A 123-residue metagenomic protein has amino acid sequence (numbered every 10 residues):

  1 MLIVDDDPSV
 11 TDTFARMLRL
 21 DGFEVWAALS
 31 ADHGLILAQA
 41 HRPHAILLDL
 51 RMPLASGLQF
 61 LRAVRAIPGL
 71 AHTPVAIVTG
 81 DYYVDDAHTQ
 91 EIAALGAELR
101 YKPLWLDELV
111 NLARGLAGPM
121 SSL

Functional and structural regions predicted by a protein language model:
P8-W26, A94-A97: Two-component/phosphorelay signaling modules centered on CheY-like receiver
A27-I36, G57: Helix N-cap/capping motif at the beta->alpha junctions
I36, L58-A71: Short amphipathic alpha-helix used as the core "switch/output" element in two-component signaling
R42-H44, G69-P74: His-Asp phosphorelay/catalytic-motif detector in bacterial-type signaling
D49: Active-site residues of response regulator receiver
M52: Receiver (REC) domain active-site loop signature in two-component systems and cognate sites in sensor histidine kinases
Q59, Y82-Y101, L106-D107, N111: Alpha4 helix (beta4-alpha4-beta5 surface) of REC/receiver domains from two-component response regulators
V78-G80: Hydrophobic/aromatic residues positioned on beta-strands within the core alpha/beta folds
